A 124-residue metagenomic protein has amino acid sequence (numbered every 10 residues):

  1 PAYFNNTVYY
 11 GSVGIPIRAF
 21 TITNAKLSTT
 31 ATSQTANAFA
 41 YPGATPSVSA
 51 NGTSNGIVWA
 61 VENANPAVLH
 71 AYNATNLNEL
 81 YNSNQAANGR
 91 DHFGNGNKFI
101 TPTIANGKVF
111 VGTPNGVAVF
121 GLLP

Functional and structural regions predicted by a protein language model:
A2-P124: Extracytoplasmic/lumenal domain signature
